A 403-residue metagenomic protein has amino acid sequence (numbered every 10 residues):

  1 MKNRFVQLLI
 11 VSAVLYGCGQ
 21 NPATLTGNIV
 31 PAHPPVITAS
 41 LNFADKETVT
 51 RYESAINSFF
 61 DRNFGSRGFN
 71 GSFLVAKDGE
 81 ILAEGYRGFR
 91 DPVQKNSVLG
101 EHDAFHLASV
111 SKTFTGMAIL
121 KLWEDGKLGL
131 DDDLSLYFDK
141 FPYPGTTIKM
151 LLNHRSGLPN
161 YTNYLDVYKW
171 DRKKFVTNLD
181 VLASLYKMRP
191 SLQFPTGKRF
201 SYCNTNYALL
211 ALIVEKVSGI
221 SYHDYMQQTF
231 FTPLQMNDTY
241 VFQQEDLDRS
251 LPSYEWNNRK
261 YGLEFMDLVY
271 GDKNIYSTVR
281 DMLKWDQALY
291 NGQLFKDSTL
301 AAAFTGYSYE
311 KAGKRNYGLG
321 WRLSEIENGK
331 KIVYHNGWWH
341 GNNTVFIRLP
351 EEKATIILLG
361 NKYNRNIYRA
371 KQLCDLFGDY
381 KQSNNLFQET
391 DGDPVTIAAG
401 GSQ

Functional and structural regions predicted by a protein language model:
M1-I29: Bacterial Sec-dependent N-terminal signal peptides
C18-Y86, E215, Q227, T232 (+1 more regions): Catalytic loop of the DD-peptidase/beta-lactamase superfamily, centered on the K-T-G motif and neighboring
H33-A39, R87-Y202, I220: Active-site-proximal loop and beta-strand segments within enzyme catalytic domains
F73, D78-E80, H106-G129, D133 (+4 more regions): Alpha-helical scaffold elements that line and support the substrate/ligand-binding pocket of soluble hydrolases
K77, I81, L134, K140 (+1 more regions): Short, solvent-exposed turn/loop segments enriched in Gly/Ser/Thr/Pro and often Arg
T146-H340: Short, surface-exposed loop or secondary-structure junction motifs that flank catalytic or metal-binding residues
